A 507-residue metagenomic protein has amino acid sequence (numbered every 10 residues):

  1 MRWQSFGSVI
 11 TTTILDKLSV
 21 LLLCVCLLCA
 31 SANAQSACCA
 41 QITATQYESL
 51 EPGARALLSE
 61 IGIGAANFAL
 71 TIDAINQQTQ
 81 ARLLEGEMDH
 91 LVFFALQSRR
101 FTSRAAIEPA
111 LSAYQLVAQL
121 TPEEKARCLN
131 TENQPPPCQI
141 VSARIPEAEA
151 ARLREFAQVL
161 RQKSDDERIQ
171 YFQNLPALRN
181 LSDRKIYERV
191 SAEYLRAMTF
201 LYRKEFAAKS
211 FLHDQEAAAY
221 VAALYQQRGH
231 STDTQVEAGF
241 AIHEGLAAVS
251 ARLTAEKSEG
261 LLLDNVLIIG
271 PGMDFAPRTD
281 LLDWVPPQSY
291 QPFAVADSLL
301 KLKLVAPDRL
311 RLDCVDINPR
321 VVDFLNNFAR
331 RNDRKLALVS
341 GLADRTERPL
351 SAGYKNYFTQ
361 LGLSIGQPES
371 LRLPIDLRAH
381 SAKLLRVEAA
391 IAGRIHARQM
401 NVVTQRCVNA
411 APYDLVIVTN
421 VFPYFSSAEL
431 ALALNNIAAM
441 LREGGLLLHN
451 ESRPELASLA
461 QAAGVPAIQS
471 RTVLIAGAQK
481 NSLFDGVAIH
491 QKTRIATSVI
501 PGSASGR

Functional and structural regions predicted by a protein language model:
T13-A30: Bacterial N-terminal signal peptides
T45, S49, R55-A66, L70-A217 (+2 more regions): Class I S-adenosyl-L-methionine-dependent methyltransferase module
A197-L263, L281-V285: Class I SAM-dependent methyltransferase Rossmann-like catalytic core, especially the SAM/SAH-binding loop
T346, S458-H490: Conserved Class I S-adenosyl-L-methionine
T404-V416: A short acidic, Gly/Pro-enriched loop at the edge of an enzyme's catalytic core that lines a small-molecule cofactor
D414-A428: A short SAM/SAH-binding and catalytic strip from SAM-dependent methyltransferases
A431-E443: A short glycine-rich, Lys/Arg-flanked "PGG" loop and its adjoining helix->strand segment in the class I
E443-S452: Conserved beta-strand signature within the Rossmann-like core of class I S-adenosyl-L-methionine
